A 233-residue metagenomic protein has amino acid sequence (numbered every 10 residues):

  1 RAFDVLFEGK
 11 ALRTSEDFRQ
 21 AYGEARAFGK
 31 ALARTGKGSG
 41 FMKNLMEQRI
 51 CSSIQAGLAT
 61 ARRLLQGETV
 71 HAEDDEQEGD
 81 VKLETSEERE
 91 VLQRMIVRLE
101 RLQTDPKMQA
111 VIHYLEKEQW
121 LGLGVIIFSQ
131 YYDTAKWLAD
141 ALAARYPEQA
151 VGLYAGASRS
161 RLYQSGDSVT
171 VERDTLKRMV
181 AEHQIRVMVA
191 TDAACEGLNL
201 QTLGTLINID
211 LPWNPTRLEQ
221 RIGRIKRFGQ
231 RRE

Functional and structural regions predicted by a protein language model:
R1-A157, E172, R178-A181: Helicase motor interdomain insertion/brace
A143, P147-E233: Conserved RecA-like P-loop NTPase helicase motor core
